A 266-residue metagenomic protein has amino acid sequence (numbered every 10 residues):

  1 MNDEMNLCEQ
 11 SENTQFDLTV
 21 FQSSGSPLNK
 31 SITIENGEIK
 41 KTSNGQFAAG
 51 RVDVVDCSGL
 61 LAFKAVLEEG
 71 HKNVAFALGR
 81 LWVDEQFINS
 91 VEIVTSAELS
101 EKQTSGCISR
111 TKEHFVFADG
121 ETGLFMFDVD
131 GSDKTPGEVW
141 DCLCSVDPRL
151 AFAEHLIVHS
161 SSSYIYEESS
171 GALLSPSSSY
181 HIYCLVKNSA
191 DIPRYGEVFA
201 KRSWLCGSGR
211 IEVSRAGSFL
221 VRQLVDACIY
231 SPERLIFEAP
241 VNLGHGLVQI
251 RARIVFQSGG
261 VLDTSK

Functional and structural regions predicted by a protein language model:
M1-Y180, C184-C206: Signature for HUH/AEP ssDNA processing cores
D56, K64-E69, S203-K266: Catalytic "initiation/cleavage/transfer" segments centered on a nucleophilic residue and adjacent nucleic-acid-engaging
